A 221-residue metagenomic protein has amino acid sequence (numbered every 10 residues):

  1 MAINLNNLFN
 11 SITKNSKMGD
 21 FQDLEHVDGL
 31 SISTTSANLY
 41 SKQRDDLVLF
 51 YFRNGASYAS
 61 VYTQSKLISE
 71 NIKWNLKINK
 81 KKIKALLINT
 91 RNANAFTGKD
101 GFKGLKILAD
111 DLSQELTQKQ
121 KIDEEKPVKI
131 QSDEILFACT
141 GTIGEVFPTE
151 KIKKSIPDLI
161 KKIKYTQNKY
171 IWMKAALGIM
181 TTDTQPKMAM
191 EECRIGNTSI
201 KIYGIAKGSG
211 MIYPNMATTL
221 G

Functional and structural regions predicted by a protein language model:
M1-T13, T97, G104-E115: N-terminal start-of-domain structural block
M1-Y62: N-terminal amphipathic/basic leader segments beginning at the initiator methionine
L24, T34, F96, K103 (+3 more regions): Basic, gly/Ser/Thr/Pro-rich low-complexity segments located predominantly at protein N termini
L39-K42, S60, Q64, T97-G104 (+2 more regions): Catalytic cores of large soluble enzymes that bind and process phosphate-bearing ligands
Q43-D45, I68, M173: Short, basic and Ser/Thr-rich N-terminal targeting/leader segments
L47-I107, D133-A138, M211-G221: Glycine-rich phosphate/pyrophosphate-binding loop regions near the starts of catalytic domains
D111-K121, E125, K129-G221: Glycine-rich, mobile lid/loop segments that gate access to catalytic sites or pores
